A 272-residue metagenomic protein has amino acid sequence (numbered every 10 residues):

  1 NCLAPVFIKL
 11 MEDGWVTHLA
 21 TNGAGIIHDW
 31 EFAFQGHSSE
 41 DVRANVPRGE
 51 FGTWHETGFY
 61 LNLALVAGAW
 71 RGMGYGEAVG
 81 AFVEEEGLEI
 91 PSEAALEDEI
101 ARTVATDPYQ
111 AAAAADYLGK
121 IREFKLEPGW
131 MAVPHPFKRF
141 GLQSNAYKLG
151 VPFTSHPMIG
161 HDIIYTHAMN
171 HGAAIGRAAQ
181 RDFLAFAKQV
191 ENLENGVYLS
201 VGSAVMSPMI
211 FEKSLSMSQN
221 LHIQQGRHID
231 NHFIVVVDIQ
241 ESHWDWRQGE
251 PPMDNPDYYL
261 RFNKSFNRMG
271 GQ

Functional and structural regions predicted by a protein language model:
N1-I27: Active-site cofactor/substrate anionic-group-binding motifs, chiefly glycine- and Lys/Arg-rich phosphate-binding loops
C2-V6, D29-S38, Y165-M169, I210-K213: Short acidic, glycine/serine/threonine-rich loops at helix termini
H18-N22, H28, T154-P157, L199-S200 (+1 more regions): General beta-strand structural signal in soluble alpha/beta enzymes
G25-D29, H161-I164, S207, E241-H243: Short gly/pro/ser/thr-enriched loop/turn and capping motifs at secondary-structure boundaries
H28, E40-L149, S155: Ligand-binding beta-strand-loop-alpha-helix segment within the catalytic cores of soluble metabolic enzymes
P134-H135, P157-M158, H171-E191: A general structural motif
G176, A185-Q189, N195-V197, A204-Q272: C-terminal functional extensions of proteins
